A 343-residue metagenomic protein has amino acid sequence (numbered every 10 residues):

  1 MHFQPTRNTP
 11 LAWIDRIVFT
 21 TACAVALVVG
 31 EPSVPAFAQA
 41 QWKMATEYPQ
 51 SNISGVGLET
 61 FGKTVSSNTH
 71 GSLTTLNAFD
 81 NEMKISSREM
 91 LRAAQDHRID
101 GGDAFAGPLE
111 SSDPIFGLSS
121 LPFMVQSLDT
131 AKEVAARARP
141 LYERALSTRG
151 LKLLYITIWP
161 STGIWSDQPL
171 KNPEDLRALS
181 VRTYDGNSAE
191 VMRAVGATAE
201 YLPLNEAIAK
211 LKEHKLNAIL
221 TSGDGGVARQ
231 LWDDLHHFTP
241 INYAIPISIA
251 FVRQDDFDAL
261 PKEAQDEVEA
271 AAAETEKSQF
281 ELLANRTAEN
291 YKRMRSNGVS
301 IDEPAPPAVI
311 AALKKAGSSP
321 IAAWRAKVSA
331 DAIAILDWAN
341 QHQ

Functional and structural regions predicted by a protein language model:
M1-I14: N-terminal secretory signal peptides that target proteins for export/translocation
F19, F37-T130, R139-Q343: N-terminal secretory/targeting leader peptides
F19-T20, V25-P35: C-terminal segment of classical bacterial N-terminal signal peptides
A136: An acidic, glycine-rich surface segment that forms the CoA-thioester-binding/catalytic face of crotonase-fold enzymes
